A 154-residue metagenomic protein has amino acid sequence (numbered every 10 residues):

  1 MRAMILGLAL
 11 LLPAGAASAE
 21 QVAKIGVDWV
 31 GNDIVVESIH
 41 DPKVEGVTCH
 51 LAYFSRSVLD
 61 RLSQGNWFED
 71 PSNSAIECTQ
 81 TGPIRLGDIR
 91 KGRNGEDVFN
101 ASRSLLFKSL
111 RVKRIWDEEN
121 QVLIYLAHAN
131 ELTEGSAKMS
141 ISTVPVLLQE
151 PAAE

Functional and structural regions predicted by a protein language model:
M1-M4: Positively charged n-region of N-terminal signal peptides that target proteins for export
L6-L10: Hydrophobic helical h-region of N-terminal Sec-dependent signal peptides in bacterial secretory/periplasmic proteins
P13-A16: N-terminal signal peptide c-region/cleavage motif recognized by signal peptidases
E20-E77: N-terminal secretory signal peptides
Q21, G82-E154: Low-complexity intrinsically disordered segments
